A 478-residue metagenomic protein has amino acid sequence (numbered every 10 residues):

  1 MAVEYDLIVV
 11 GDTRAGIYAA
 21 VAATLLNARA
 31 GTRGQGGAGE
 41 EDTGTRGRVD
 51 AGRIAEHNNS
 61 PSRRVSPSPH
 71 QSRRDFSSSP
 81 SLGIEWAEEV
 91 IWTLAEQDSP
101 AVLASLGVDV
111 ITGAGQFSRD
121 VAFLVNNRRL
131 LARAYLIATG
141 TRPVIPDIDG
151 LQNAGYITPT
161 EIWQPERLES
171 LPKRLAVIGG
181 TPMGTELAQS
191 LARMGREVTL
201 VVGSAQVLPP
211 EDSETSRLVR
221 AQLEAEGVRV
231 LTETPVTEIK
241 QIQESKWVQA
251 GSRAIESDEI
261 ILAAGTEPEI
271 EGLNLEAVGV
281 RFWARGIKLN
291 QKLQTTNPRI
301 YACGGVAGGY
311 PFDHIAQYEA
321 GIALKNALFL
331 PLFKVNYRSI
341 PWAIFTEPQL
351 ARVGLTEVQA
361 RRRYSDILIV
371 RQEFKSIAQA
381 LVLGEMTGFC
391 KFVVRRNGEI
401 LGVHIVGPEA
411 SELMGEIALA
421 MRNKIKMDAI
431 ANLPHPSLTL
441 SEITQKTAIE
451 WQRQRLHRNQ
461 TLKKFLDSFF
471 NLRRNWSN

Functional and structural regions predicted by a protein language model:
A2-Y5, A22-L25, N58-V65, P69-R129 (+2 more regions): N-terminal Rossmann-like dinucleotide/flavin-binding domain of flavoprotein oxidoreductases that bind FAD/FMN
V3-L94, S190-P210: Beta1-alpha1 glycine-rich phosphate/pyrophosphate-binding loop at the start of Rossmann-like nucleotide-binding domains
V3-Y5, V125-A134, L171, A250-E259 (+1 more regions): Core beta-strand elements of the Rossmann-like FAD/NAD(P) dinucleotide-binding domain in flavoenzyme oxidoreductases
Y5-G16, T24-G31, E347-V353, R361-N478: Flexible, glycine-rich terminal cap/loop adjacent to redox cofactors in electron-transfer oxidoreductases
I8-V10, G115, L130-G140, V177-I178 (+4 more regions): Short hydrophobic core segments
E89-E96, P172-A176, P182-Q243, G251 (+3 more regions): Rossmann-like dinucleotide-binding cores of NAD(P)H-dependent redox enzymes
V110, Q116-R119, F123, R196-Q291 (+1 more regions): A Rossmann-like FAD-binding core segment of flavoenzymes
A154-L171, I255-F329, A431: FAD-site-proximal beta/loop scaffold in flavoenzymes
